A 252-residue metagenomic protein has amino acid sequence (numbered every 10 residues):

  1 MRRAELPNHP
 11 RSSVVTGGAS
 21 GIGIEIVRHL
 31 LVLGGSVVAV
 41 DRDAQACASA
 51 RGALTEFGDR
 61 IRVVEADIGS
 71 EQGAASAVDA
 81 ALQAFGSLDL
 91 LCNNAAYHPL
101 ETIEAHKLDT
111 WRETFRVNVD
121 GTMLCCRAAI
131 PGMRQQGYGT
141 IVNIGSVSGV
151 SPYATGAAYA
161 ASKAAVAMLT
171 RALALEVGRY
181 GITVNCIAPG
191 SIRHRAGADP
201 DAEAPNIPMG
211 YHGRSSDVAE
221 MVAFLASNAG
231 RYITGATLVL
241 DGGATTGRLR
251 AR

Functional and structural regions predicted by a protein language model:
M1-E5, S151, T234-R252: Short C-terminal tail/terminal secondary-structure segment of NAD(P)H-dependent dehydrogenase/reductase domains
T102-I103, K107-F115, E203: Substrate-binding pocket helix/loop in short-chain dehydrogenase/reductase
M123, Y138, R214-L240, T245: C-terminal substrate-recognition "lid" of short-chain dehydrogenase/reductases
C126, S162, T170: Active-site helix of classical SDR
P131, L175-E176, R231: Alpha-helical segment proximal to the catalytic Tyr-Lys
S146: Residue(s) in the substrate-gating loop at a strand-loop-helix junction that position the organic substrate next
G178, T183, I233-G235: Short, small/polar-rich loop/turn modules that mediate ligand/substrate recognition or access, typified
